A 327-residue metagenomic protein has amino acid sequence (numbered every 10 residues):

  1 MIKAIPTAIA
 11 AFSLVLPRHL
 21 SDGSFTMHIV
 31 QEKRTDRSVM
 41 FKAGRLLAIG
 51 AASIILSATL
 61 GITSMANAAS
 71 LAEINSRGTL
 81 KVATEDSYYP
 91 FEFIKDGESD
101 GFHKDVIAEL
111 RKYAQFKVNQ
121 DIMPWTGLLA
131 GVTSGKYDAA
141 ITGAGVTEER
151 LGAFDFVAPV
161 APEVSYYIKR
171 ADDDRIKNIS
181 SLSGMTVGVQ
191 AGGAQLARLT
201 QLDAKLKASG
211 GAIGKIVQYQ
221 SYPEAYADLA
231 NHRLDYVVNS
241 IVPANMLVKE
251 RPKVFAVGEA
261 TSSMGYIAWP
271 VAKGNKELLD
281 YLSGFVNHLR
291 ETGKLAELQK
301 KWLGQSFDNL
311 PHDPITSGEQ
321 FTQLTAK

Functional and structural regions predicted by a protein language model:
M1-A43: N-terminal secretory signal peptides that target proteins for export/translocation
A69-G143, G152, Y281-L282, E297 (+1 more regions): Extracytoplasmic small-molecule ligand-binding "clamshell" domains of the periplasmic binding protein/Venus flytrap
D86, A161-K169, V248-N287, Q305-K327: Periplasmic-binding protein-like
I107-F116, Q195-Q218, V248-E250: Ligand-binding cleft/hinge of the Venus flytrap
K112, D121-I122, T126-A139, A153-D155 (+3 more regions): Short helices/loops that flank or line small-molecule/ion binding pockets
G127, G143-G152, R198-L206, P223 (+1 more regions): A ligand-binding cleft/hinge motif common to bilobed small-molecule-binding domains
R170-V187: Flexible hinge/capping segments at coil-to-helix
Q195-R198, V286-L303: Periplasmic-binding protein-like
